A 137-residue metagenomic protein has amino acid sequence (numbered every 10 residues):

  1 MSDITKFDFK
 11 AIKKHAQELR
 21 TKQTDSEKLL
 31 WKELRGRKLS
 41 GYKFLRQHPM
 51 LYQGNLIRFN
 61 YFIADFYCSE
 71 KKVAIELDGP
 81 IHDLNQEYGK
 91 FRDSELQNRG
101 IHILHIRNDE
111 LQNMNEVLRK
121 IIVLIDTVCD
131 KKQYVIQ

Functional and structural regions predicted by a protein language model:
M1-K14, L84-Q137: Basic, glycine-rich
M1-L51, V128-Q137: Solvent-exposed, charged helical/coil patches that constitute nucleic-acid or partner-interaction surfaces
Q17-T21, M50-Y52, G79-D83, E110-Q112: Short histidine/acidic/glycine/proline-rich micro-motifs that form metal- and phosphate-coordinating active-site loops
T21, D25, I57-Y61, D83-E87 (+2 more regions): Residues at secondary-structure transition points
S26-L30, L34, F59, R92 (+1 more regions): Amphipathic alpha-helical interface surfaces
R35-K72, L84-N85, L118: Active-site metal-binding core of divalent-cation-utilizing nuclease and nuclease-like domains
F66-C68, V73-G79, L96: Conserved catalytic cores of phosphodiester-cleaving nucleases, focusing on short active-site segments
